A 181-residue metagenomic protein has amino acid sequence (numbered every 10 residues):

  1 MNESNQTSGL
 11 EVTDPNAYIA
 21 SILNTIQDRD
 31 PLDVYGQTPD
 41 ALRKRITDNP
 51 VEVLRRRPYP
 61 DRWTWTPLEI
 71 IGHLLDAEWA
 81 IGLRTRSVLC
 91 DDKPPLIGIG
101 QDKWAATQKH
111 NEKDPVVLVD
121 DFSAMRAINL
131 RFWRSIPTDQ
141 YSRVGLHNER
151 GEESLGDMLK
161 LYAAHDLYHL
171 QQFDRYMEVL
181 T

Functional and structural regions predicted by a protein language model:
M1-D14, A20, V53-Q101, L130 (+1 more regions): Short, contiguous alpha-helical
L10-V34: Secretory/endomembrane lumenal or extracellular ectodomains immediately following the signal peptide
N16-L23, D102-H110: A short small-residue
T25-R29, T64, Q108-V116, E152 (+1 more regions): Active-site oxyanion-binding pockets that recognize sulfate/phosphate
Q27, P50-E52, P137-T138: Residues that cap or delimit alpha-helices
D30-T38, D121, H147, L161 (+1 more regions): Short, contiguous, pocket-lining structural segments that sit at or immediately flank catalytic/ligand-binding sites
D33, L68-G72, V116, D120-A124 (+1 more regions): A generic "alpha-helical surface" signal
V34-T47, K103-S142: Acidic/histidine-rich alpha-helical segments that form the ligand environment of transition-metal centers
